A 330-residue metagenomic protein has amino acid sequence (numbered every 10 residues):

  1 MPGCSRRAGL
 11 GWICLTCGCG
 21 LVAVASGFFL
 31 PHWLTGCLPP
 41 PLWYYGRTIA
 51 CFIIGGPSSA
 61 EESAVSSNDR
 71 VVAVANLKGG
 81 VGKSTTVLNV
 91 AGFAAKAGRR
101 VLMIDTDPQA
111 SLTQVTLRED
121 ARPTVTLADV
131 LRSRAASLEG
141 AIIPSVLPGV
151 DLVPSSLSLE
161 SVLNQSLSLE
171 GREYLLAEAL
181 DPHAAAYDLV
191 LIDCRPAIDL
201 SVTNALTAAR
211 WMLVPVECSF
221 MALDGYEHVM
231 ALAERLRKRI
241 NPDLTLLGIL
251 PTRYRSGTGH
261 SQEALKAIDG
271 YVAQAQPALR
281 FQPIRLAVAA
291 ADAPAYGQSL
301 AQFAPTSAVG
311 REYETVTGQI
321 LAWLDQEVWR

Functional and structural regions predicted by a protein language model:
P2-C14: Extreme N-terminal basic, low-complexity initiation segments that serve as generic localization/processing leaders
T16-R330: P-loop NTP-binding core
